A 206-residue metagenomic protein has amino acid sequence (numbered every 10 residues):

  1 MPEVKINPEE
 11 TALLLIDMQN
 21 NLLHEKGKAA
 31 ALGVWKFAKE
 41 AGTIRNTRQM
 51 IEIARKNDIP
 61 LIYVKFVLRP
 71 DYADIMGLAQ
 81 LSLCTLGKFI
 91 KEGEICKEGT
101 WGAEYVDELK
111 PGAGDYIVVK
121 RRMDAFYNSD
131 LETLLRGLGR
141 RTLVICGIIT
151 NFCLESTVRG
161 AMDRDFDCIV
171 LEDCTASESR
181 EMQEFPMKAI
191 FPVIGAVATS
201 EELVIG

Functional and structural regions predicted by a protein language model:
M1-A12, N21-L22, K39-E40, Q49-N57 (+1 more regions): Active-site-adjacent betaalpha module
L14-I16: Short hydrophobic beta-strand that contains or immediately precedes a catalytic carboxylate
Q19-N20, R69: Short active-site segment of divalent metal-dependent hydrolases/proteases that encodes the spacing between
L23-K39: Acidic/histidine-rich helix-loop elements that form or flank divalent-metal/phosphate-binding sites at the catalytic
I59-F66, L171: Short beta-strand segments at enzyme active-site cores
F66-Y72: Acidic helix-start/capping segments at beta-turn-to-alpha-helix junctions
